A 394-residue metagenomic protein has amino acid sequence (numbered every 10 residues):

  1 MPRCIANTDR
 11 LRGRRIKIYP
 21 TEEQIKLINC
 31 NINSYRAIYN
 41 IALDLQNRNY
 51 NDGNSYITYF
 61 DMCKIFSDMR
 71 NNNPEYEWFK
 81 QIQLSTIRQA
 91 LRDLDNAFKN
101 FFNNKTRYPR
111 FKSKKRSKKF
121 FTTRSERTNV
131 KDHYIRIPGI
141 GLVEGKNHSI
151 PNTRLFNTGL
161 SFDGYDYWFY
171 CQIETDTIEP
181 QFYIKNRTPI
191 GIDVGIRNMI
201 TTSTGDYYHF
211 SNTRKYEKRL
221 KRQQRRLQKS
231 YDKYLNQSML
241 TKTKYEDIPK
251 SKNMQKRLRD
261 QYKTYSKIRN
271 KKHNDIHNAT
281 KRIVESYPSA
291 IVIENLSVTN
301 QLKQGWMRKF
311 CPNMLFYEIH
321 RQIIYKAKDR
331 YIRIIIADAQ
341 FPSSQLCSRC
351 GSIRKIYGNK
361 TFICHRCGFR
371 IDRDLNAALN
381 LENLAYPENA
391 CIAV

Functional and structural regions predicted by a protein language model:
M1-I87: Gly/serine-rich nucleotide phosphate-binding loop at the start of the catalytic core of nucleotide/ADP-ribose-handling
P2-A6, S125, N157-G159, E174-F182: Catalytic micro-motifs at enzyme active sites that drive phosphoryl/nucleotidyl and oxygen chemistry
G13-K17, L142, N157, P189 (+1 more regions): Well-ordered beta-strand positions in beta-sheet-rich domains
G13-R15, D93, D132-Y134, D166-W168 (+1 more regions): Broad gene-expression machinery/nucleic-acid interaction feature
E22, K26-N33, A37-D44, R88 (+6 more regions): A broad, structural surface signal
K26, Y165-V394: Positively charged, helix-rich recognition surfaces that bind polyanionic ligands
Y39-Q46, Y50, F98-K105, N198 (+1 more regions): A generic secondary-structure signal for well-formed alpha-helical elements
F60-D163: Acidic carboxylate diad motif detector
